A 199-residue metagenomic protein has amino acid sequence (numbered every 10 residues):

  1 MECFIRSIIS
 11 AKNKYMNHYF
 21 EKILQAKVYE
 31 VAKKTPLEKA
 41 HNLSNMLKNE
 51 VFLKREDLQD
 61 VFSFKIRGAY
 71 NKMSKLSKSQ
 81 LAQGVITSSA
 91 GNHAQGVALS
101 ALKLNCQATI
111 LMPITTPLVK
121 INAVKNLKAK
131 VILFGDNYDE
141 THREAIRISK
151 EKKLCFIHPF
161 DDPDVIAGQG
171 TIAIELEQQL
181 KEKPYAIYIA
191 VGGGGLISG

Functional and structural regions predicted by a protein language model:
A11-G199: PLP-dependent amino-acid enzyme catalytic core
